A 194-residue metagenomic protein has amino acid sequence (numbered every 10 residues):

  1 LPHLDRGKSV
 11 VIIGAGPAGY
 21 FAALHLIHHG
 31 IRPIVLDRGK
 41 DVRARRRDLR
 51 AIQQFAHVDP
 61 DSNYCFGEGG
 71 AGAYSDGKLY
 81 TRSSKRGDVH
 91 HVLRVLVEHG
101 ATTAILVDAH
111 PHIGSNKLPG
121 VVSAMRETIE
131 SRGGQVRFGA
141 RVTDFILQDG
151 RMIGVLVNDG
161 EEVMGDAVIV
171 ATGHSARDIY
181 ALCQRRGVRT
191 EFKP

Functional and structural regions predicted by a protein language model:
L1-V95, H99-P194: Residues forming the flavin
